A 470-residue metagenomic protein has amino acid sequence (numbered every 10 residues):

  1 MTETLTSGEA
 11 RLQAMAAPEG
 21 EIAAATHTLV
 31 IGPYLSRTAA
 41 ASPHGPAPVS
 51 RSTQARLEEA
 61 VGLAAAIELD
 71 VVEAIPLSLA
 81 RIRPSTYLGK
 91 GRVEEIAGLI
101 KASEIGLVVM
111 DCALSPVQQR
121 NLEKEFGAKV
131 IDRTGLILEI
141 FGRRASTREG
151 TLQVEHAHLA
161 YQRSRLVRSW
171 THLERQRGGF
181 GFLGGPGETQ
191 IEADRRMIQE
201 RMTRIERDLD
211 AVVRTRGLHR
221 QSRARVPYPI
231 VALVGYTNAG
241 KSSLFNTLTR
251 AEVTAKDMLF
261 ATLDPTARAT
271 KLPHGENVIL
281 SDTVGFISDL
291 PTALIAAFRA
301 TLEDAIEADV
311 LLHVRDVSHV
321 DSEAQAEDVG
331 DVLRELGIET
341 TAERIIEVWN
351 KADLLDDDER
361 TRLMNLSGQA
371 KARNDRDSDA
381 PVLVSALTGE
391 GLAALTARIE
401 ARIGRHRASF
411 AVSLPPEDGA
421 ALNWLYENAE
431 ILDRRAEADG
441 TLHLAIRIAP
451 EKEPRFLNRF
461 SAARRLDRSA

Functional and structural regions predicted by a protein language model:
M1-L138, R464-A470: N-terminal accessory targeting/assembly segments
M1-P33, A41-G45, S164-A239, F245-N246 (+3 more regions): C-terminal-of-GTPase-core extension/linker across diverse P-loop GTPases
A14-A16, R216, R223-P229, T247-I279 (+2 more regions): Switch I (effector-binding) loop of TRAFAC-class P-loop GTPase G-domains
A16-A17, V49-E68, V93, A97-A102 (+3 more regions): Conserved C-terminal guanine-recognition region of P-loop GTPase G domains, centered on the G4
A39, G45-S52, R81-T86, R144-E149 (+5 more regions): Flexible beta-alpha connector loops of hexameric P-loop NTPases
A60, V108, L159, I198 (+8 more regions): Residue-level signature of catalytic and energy-coupling elements of molecular machines, predominantly ATP/GTP-dependent
T134-L138, L259-F260, L387: Short, acidic/turn-prone active-site loops that include or flank metal/cofactor- and phosphate-binding residues
G135-V154: Short alpha-helix plus adjacent loop in nuclease-associated cores
